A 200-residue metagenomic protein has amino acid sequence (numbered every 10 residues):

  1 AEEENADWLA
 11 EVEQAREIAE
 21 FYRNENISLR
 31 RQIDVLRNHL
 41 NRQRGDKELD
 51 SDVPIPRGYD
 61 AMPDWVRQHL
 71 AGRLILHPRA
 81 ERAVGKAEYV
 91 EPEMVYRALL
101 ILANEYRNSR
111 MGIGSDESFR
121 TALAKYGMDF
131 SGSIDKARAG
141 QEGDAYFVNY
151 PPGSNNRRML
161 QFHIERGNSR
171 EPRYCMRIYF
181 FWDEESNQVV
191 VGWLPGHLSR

Functional and structural regions predicted by a protein language model:
A1-M176, D183-R200: Basic, Lys/Arg-enriched alpha-helical interface segments
